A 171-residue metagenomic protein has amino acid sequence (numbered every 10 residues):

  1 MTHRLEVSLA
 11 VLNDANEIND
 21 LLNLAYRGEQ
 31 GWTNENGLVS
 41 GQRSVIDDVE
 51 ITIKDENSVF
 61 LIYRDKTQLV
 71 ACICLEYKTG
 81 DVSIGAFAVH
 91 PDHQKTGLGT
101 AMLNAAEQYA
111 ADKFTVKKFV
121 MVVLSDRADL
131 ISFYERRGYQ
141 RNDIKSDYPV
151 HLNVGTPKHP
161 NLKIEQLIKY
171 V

Functional and structural regions predicted by a protein language model:
E6-D20: A short beta-loop-alpha structural element at the N-terminal edge of CoA-dependent acyl/N-acetyltransferase catalytic
Y26-E50: Conserved GNAT-fold acetyl-CoA-binding loop/helix
I46-L61, P160: A short helix-loop-beta-strand connector motif used in the catalytic cores of GNAT acetyltransferases and, in some
E50-T52, K117-I131, E135-V171: C-terminal "cap" of GNAT-fold acetyltransferases
I62, Q68-E76, S83-A88: Conserved beta-strand in the GNAT
Q68, A86, H90-N104, L124-I131 (+1 more regions): Conserved glycine-rich acetyl-CoA-binding loop
A101-K118: Conserved acyl-CoA
